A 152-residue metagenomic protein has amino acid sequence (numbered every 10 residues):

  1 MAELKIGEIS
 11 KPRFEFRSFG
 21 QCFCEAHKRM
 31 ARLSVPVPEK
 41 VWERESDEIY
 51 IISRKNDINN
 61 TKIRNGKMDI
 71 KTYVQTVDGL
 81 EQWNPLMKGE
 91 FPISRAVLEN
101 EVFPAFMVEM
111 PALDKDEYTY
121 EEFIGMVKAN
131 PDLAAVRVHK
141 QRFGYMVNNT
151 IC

Functional and structural regions predicted by a protein language model:
L4-E8, Q21-V41, S53-N148: Charged surface patches that recognize polyanionic ligands
F16-S18: A structural signal for short, well-ordered beta-strand segments
